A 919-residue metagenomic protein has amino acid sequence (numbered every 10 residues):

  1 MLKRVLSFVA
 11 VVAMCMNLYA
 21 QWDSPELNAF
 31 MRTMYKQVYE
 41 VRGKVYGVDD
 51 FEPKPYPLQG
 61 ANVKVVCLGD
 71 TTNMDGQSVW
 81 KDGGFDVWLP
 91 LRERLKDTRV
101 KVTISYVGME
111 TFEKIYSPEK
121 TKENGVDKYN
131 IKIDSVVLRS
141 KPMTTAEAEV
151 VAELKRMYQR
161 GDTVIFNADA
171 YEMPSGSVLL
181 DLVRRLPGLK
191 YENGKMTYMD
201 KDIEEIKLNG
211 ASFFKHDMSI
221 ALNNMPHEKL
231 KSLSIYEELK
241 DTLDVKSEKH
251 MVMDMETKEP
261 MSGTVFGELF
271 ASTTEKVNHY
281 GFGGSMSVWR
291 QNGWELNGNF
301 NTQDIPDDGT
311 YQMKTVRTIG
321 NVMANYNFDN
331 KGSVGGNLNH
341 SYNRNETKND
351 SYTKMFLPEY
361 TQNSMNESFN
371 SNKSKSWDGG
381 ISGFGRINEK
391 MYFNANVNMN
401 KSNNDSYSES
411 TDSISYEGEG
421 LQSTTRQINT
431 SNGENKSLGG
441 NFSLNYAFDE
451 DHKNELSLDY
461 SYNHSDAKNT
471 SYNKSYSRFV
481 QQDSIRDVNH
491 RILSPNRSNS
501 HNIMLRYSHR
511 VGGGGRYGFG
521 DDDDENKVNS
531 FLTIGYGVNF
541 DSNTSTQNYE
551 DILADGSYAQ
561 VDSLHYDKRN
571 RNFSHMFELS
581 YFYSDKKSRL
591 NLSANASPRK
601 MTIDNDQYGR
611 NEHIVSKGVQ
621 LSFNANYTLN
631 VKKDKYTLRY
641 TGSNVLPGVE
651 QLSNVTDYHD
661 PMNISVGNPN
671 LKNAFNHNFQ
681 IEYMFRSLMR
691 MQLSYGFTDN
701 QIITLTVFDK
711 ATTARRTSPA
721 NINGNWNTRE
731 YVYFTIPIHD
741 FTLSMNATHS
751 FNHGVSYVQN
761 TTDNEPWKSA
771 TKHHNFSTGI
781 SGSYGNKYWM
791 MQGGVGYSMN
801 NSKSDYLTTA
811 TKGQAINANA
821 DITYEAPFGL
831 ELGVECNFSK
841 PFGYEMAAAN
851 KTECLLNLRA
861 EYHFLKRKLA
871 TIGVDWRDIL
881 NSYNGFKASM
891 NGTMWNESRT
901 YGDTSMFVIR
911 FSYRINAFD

Functional and structural regions predicted by a protein language model:
W22-T33, D50-E52, K64, T103-V107 (+4 more regions): Short, acidic, small-residue-rich periplasmic hinge/interaction motif at the N-terminus of Gram-negative outer-membrane
Y39, V45-E52: Short solvent-exposed capping/turn motifs at the termini of beta-strands
V45, H216-S219, E237-F282, V288-F685 (+1 more regions): Primarily recognizes Gram-negative and organellar outer-membrane beta-barrels
V66-N73, R94, T98-P118, N301: A short, solvent-exposed loop/turn motif at the edges and junctions of modular extracellular/periplasmic domains
G69-D86: Short, acidic Ser/Thr/Gly-rich low-complexity loop/linker segments typical of extracellular and cell-surface proteins
L180-F214, L243, S247: Extracytoplasmic beta-strand/coil segments of soluble accessory domains associated with Gram-negative outer-membrane
V183, L233, M253-M255: Non-catalytic regulatory/gating segments with a bias toward low-complexity or hydrophobic composition
S212-L239: Short acidic/polar hinge/loop motifs at secondary-structure boundaries that mediate gating or recognition
